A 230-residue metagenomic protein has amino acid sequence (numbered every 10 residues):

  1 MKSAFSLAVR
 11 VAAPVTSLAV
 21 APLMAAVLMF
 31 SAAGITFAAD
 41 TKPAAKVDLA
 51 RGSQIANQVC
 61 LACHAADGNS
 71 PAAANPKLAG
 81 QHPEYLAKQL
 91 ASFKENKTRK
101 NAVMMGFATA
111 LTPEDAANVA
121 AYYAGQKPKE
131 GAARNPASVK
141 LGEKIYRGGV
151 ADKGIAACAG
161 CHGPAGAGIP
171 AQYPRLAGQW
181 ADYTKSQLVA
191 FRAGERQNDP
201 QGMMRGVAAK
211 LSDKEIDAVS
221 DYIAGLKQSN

Functional and structural regions predicted by a protein language model:
M1-S17: N-terminal secretory signal peptides that target proteins for export/translocation
A13-A33: Bacterial N-terminal signal peptides
F37-A56, N69-A74, G125-A151, N230: Electrostatic cytochrome c docking/interface patches
V47-N96: The feature marks the first
S53-N57, L61, P83, A87 (+2 more regions): Sequence context surrounding c-type heme c attachment/ligation sites in exported
C60-A66, V119, I155-P164, V219: The canonical Cys-X-X-Cys-His
P71-K77, S92-A137, P170-R175, R192-L226: Axial heme c-ligation environment in periplasmic c-type cytochrome domains
